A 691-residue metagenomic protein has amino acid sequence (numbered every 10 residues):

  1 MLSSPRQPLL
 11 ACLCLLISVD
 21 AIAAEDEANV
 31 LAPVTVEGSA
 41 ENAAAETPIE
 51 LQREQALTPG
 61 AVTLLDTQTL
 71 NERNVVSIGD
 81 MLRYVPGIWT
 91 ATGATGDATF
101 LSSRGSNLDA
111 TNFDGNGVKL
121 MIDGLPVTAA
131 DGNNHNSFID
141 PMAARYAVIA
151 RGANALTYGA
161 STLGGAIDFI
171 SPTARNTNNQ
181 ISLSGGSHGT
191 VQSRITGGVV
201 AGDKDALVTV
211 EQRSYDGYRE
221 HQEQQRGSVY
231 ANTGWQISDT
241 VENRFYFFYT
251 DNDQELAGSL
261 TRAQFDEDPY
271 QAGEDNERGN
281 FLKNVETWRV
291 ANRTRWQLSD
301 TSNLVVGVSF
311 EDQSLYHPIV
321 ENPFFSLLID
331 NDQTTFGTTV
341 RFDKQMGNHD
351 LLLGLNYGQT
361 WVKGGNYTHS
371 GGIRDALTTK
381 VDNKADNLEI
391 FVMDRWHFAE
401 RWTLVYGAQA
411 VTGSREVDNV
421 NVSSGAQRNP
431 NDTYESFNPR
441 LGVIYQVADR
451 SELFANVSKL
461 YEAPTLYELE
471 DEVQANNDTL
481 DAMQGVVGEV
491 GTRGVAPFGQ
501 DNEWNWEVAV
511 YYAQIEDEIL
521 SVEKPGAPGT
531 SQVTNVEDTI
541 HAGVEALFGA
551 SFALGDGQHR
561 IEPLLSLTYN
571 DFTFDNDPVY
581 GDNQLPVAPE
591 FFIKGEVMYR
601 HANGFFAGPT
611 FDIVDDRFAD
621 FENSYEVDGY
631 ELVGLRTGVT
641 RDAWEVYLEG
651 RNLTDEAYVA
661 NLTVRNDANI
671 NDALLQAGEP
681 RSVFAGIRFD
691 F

Functional and structural regions predicted by a protein language model:
T47-E54, P59-V62, G79-L125: Extracytoplasmic beta-strand/coil segments of soluble accessory domains associated with Gram-negative outer-membrane
G117-V118, L125-R151: Short acidic/polar hinge/loop motifs at secondary-structure boundaries that mediate gating or recognition
V118, N154, G165-V199, V210 (+1 more regions): Short strand-turn segments of transmembrane beta-barrel domains in outer membranes, especially the first one or two
S187-S214, R219-A257, F281-S299, N303 (+6 more regions): Transmembrane beta-barrel wall of Gram-negative outer-membrane proteins
R194-I195, V199, K204, N303-I319 (+7 more regions): Membrane-embedded beta-barrel scaffold of Gram-negative outer-membrane proteins
N348-L352, N356-G358, V381-Q514, D571 (+1 more regions): Structural signature of Gram-negative outer-membrane beta-barrels, strongest in the C-terminal barrel of TonB-dependent
A399-E400, L404, T412-G413, E503-Q514 (+2 more regions): Gram-negative outer-membrane beta-barrel transporters
Y461, Y511, I613-F618, G638-F691: C-terminal beta-signal and adjacent terminal beta-strands/loops of Gram-negative outer-membrane beta-barrel proteins
